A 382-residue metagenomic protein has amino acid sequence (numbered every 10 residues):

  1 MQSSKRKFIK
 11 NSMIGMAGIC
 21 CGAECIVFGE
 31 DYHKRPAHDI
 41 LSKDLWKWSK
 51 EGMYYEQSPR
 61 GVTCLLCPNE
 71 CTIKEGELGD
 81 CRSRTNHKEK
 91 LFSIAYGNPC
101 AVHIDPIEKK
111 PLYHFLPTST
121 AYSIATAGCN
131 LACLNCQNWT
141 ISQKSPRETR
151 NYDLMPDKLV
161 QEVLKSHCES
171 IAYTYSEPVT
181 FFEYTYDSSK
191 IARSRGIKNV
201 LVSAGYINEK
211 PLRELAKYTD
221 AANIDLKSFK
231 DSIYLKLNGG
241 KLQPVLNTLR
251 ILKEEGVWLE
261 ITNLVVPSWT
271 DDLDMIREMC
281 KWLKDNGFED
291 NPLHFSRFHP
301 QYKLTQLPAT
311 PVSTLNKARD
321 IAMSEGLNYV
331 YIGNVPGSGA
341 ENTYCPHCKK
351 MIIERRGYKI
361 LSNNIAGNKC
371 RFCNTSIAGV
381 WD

Functional and structural regions predicted by a protein language model:
M1-A17: N-terminal secretory signal peptides and thylakoid transit peptides that target proteins across membranes
A23-E70: C-terminal segment of N-terminal export signals and the immediately downstream linker at the start of the mature
C64-C67, C133, C345-C348, C370-C373: Short cysteine-rich clusters marking metal-coordination/redox-active sites
I73, S142-Q143, E354-R355, G379-V380: Short, non-ligating residues that shape and space the ligands of small metal-coordination modules and catalytic
N86-A221: Conserved Radical SAM active-site core
S142-Q143, Y175-T180, Y206-L212, A222-N238 (+2 more regions): Conserved radical SAM core fold
L164-I191, I233-L246, N263-E278, K284: Conserved glycine-rich "GG(E/T)P / GGGxP" loop and the immediately following alpha-helix in the radical SAM core
Q243-L304, L315-I332: Conserved C-terminal portion of the radical SAM core fold that forms the substrate/S-adenosylmethionine-binding
